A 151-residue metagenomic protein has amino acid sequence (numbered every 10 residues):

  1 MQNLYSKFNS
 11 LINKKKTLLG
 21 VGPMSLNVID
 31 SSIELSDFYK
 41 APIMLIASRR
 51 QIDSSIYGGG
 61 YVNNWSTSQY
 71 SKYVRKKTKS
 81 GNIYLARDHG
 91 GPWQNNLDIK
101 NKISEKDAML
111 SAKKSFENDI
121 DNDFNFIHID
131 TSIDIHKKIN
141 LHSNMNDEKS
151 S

Functional and structural regions predicted by a protein language model:
M1-R87, Q94, N101-A108, S115 (+1 more regions): Alpha/beta catalytic barrel-like cores
G91-S151: Helix-rich catalytic cores of soluble enzyme domains
